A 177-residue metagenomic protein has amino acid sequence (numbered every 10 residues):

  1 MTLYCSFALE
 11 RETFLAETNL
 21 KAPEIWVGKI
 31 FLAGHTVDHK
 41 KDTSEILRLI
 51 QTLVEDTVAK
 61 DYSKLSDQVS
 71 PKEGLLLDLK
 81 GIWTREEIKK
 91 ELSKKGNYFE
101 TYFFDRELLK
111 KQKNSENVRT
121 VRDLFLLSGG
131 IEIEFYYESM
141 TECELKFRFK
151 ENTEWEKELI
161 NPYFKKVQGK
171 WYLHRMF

Functional and structural regions predicted by a protein language model:
M1-R11: Bacterial Sec-dependent N-terminal signal peptides
R11-A59, D67, L75: Short, low-complexity N-terminal intrinsically disordered segments enriched in polar/charged residues
V69-E73, S93, I160: Short beta-strand and adjacent turn/loop elements
V69-W83: Short, solvent-exposed secondary-structure junction/capping segments
G81-K111: A solvent-exposed, acidic/Ser-Thr-rich amphipathic alpha-helical stretch
D105-F177: Exposed beta-sheet edge and beta->alpha loop/turn motif
